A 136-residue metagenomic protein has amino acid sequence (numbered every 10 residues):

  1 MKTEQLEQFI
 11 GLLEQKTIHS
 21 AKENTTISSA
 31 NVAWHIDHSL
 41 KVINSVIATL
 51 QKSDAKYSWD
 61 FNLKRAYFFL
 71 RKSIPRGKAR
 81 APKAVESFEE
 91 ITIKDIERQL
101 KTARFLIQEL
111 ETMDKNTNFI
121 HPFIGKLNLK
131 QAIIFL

Functional and structural regions predicted by a protein language model:
K2, N62, T92-D95, N128: Helix N-terminus capping/helix-initiation residues
K2-V32: Charge-rich, low-complexity N-terminal segments
E7-I10, I36, L40, E97-L100 (+1 more regions): Generic structural concept
F9, H19-S20, R80-A81, I120-P122: Short amphipathic alpha-helical segments, especially helix-boundary/capping motifs
E14-T17, I43, I47, R104-I107: A structural signal for well-ordered alpha-helices, especially hydrophobic packing surfaces of coiled-coils
A21-S73, E111-L136: Short, contiguous alpha-helical
F68-T117, L136: Acidic/histidine-rich alpha-helical segments that form the ligand environment of transition-metal centers
